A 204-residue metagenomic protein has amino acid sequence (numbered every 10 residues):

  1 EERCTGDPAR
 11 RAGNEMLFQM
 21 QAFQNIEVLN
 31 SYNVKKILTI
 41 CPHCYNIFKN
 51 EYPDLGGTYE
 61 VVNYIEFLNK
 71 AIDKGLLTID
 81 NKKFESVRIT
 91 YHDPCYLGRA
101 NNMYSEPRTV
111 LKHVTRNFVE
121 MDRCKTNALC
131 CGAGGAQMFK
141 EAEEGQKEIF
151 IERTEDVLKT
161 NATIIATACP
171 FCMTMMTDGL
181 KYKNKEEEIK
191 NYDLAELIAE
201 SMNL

Functional and structural regions predicted by a protein language model:
E1-L204: Iron-sulfur cluster-binding electron-transfer modules in prokaryotic oxidoreductases
